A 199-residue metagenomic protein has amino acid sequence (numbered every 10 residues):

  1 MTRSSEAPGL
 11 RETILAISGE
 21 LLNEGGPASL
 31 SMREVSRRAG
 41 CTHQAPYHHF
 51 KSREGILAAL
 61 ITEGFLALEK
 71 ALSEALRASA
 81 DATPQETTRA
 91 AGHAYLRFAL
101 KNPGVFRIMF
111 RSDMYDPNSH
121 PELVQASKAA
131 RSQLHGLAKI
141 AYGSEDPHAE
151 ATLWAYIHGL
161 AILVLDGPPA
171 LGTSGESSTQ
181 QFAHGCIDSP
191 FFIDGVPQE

Functional and structural regions predicted by a protein language model:
M1-G9, E20, D194-E199: N-terminal intrinsically disordered/low-complexity leader segments
T2, T62-T88, P121-A130, L134-G136: Amphipathic alpha-helical linker/stalk segments
T13, I17, L21-G55, A59: Helix-turn-helix
A59, S73-V105, L153: Hydrophobic alpha-helical connector segments
L100-N118, I162-A170: Amphipathic alpha-helical segments used for helix-helix packing
F110, D116-G143, P147-T152, E176-F192: Amphipathic alpha-helical packing segments from all-alpha helical-bundle domains
A155-T173, S189-Q198: Amphipathic C-terminal alpha-helical segment
